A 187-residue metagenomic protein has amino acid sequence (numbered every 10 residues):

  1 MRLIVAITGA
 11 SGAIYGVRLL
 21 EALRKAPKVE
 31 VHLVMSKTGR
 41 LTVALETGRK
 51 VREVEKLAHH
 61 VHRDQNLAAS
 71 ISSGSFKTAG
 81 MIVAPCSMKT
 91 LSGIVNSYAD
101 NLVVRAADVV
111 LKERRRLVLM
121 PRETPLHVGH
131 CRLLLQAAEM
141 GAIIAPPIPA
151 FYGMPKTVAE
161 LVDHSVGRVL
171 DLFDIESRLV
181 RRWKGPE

Functional and structural regions predicted by a protein language model:
M1-V118, R122-E187: A cross-family phosphate/adenosyl-ligand binding-site feature
